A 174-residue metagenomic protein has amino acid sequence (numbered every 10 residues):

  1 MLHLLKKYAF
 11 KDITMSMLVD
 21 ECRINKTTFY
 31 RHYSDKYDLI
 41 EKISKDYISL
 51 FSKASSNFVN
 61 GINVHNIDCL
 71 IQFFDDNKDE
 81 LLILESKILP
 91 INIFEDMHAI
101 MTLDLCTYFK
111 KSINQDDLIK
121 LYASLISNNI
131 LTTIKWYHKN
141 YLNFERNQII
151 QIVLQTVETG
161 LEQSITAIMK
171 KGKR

Functional and structural regions predicted by a protein language model:
M1-L5, F51, F74, M101 (+1 more regions): Short hydrophobic clusters on alpha-helical segments that form packing/core surfaces in small helical domains
L2, K6, K11-R23, Y30-N60 (+1 more regions): An amphipathic alpha-helix adjacent to DNA-recognition modules
K6-Y8, N114, L118, T133-K139 (+1 more regions): Cytosolic nucleotide-binding catalytic cores of signal-transduction proteins
T14, L82-L84, I93, R146: Short, hydrophobic secondary-structure boundary micro-motifs
A54-L82: Hydrophobic alpha-helical connector segments
F58, L81-L84, F109, Y137-Y141 (+1 more regions): Secondary-structure edge/capping motif, primarily at the C-terminal ends of alpha-helices and the immediately following
C69, I88-T132, E162: Amphipathic alpha-helical packing segments from all-alpha helical-bundle domains
K139-R174: C-terminal peripheral helix-coil segments that are non-catalytic and often amphipathic
